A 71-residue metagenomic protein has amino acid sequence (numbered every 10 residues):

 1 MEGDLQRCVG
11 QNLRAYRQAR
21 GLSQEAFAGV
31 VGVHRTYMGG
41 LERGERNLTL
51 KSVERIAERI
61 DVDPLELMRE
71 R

Functional and structural regions predicted by a protein language model:
M1-A19: A short, Lys/Arg-rich alpha-helix, primarily the initiator
G3, E58, M68-R71: Short, charged recognition helix plus adjacent turn of helix-turn-helix-like nucleic-acid-binding domains
R14, E25, E54: Residues within the helices of the helix-turn-helix
Q18, G29, E58: Alpha-helical residues within the helix-turn-helix
G21-G40: Short alpha-helical DNA-recognition segment
R35-R43, K51-E54, R69: Base-recognition residues in the alpha-helical recognition helix of bacterial helix-turn-helix
S52-E66: DNA major-groove recognition helix of helix-turn-helix/homeodomain DNA-binding modules
